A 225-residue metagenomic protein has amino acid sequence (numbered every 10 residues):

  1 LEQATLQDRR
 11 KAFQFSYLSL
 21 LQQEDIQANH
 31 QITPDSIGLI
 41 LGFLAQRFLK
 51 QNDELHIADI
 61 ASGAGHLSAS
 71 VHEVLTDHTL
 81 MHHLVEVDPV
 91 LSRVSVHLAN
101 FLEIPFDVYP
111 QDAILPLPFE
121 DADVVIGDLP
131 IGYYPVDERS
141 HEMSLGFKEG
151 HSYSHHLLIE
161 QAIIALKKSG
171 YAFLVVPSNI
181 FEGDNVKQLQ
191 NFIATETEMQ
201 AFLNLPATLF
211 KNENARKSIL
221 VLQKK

Functional and structural regions predicted by a protein language model:
L1-V74: Class I S-adenosyl-L-methionine
M81-E86: Conserved SAM-binding motif I beta-strand of class I
S95-V96: Conserved SAM-binding loop
E103-A113: Conserved SAM-binding strand-loop segment of SAM-dependent methyltransferases
L115-I126: A short acidic, Gly/Pro-enriched loop at the edge of an enzyme's catalytic core that lines a small-molecule cofactor
L129-L158, N179: Mobile active-site "lid"/loop adjacent to the S-adenosyl-L-methionine
H151-T208: Conserved Class I SAM-dependent methyltransferase catalytic core
N212-K225: Flexible, glycine-/basic-rich loop-and-beta segments that form/coincide with the SAM-dependent methyltransferase
